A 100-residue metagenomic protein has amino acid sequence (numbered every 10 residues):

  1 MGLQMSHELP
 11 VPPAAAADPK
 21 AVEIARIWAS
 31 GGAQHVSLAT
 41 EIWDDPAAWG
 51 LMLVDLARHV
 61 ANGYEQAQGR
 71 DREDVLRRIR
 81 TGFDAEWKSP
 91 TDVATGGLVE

Functional and structural regions predicted by a protein language model:
G2-E100: Solvent-exposed interaction surfaces and binding hotspots enriched for charged
